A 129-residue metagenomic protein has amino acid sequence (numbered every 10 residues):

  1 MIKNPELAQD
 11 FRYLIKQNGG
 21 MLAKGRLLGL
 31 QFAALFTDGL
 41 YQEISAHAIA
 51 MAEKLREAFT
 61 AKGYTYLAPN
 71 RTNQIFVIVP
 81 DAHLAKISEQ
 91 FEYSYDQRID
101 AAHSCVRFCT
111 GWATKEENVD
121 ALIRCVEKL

Functional and structural regions predicted by a protein language model:
M1-Q74: Active-site C-terminal subdomain of aminotransferase-like
L35-F36, V126-L129: Generic structural signal for hydrophobic core residues of well-folded globular domains
E53-E127: Conserved C-terminal alpha-helix-loop-beta "cap" of PLP-dependent enzymes that closes/shapes the active-site mouth
